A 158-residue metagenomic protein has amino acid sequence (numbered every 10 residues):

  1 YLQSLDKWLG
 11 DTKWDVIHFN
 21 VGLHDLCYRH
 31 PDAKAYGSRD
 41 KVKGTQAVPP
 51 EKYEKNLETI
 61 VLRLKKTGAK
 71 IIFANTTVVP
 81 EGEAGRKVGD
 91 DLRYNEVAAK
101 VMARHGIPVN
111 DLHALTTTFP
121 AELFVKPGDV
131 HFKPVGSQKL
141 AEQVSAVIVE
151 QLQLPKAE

Functional and structural regions predicted by a protein language model:
Q3-E158: Alpha-helical cap/lid subdomain in secreted, periplasmic, or secretory-pathway luminal O-acyl-processing enzymes
